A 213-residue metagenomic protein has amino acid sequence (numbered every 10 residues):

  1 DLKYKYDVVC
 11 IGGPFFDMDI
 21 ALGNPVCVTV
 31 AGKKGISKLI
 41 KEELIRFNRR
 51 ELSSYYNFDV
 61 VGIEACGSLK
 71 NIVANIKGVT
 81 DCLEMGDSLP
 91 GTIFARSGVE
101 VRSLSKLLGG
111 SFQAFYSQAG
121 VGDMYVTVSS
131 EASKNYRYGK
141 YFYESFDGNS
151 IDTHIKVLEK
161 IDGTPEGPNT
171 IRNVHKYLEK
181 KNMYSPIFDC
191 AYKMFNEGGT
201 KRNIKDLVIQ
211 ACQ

Functional and structural regions predicted by a protein language model:
D1-D87: Rossmann-fold dinucleotide-binding core
P14, P25, P90, P165-P168 (+1 more regions): Proline-rich intrinsically disordered, low-complexity coils
I36-L39, E100, K134: Short phosphate-engaging motifs
K41-L44, F94, G98, H154-I155 (+1 more regions): Short, well-structured alpha-helical segments that form the helix of a local strand-helix-strand
N57, K70, K77-M85, K106-Q213: NAD(P)-dependent Rossmann-like dehydrogenase/reductase catalytic/cofactor-binding core
D87-A95, V101: Ligand/cofactor pocket segment of small-molecule handling proteins
S97-G109: Flavin-binding catalytic cores
